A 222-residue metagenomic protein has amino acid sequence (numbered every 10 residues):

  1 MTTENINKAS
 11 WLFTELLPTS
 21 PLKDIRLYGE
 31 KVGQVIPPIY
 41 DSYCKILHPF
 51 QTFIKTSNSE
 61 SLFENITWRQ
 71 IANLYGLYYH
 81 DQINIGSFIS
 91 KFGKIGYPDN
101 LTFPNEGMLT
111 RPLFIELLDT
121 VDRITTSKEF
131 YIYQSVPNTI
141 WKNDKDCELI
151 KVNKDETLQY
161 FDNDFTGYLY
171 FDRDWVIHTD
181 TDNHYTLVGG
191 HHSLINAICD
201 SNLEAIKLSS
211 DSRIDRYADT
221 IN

Functional and structural regions predicted by a protein language model:
M1-E156: Extended, low-hydrophobicity segments enriched in charged/polar residues
T2-E4, S59, T166-Y168, N196-C199: Residue-level signal for the start and early helices of compact helical domains
A72, Y78, Q82-I83, S87-F92 (+2 more regions): N-terminal low-complexity, intrinsically disordered segments
Y133-L194: Amphipathic protein-protein interaction modules
W175-N222: Alpha-helical oligomerization segments
